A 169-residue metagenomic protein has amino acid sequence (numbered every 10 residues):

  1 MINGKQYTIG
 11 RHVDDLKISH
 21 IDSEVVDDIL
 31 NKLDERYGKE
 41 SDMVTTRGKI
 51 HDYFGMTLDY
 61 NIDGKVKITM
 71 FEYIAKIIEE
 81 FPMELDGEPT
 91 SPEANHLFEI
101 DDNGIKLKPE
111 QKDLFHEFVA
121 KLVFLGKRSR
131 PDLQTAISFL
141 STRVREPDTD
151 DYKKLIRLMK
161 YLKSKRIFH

Functional and structural regions predicted by a protein language model:
M1-H169: Long, low-complexity, charge-biased intrinsically disordered regions
